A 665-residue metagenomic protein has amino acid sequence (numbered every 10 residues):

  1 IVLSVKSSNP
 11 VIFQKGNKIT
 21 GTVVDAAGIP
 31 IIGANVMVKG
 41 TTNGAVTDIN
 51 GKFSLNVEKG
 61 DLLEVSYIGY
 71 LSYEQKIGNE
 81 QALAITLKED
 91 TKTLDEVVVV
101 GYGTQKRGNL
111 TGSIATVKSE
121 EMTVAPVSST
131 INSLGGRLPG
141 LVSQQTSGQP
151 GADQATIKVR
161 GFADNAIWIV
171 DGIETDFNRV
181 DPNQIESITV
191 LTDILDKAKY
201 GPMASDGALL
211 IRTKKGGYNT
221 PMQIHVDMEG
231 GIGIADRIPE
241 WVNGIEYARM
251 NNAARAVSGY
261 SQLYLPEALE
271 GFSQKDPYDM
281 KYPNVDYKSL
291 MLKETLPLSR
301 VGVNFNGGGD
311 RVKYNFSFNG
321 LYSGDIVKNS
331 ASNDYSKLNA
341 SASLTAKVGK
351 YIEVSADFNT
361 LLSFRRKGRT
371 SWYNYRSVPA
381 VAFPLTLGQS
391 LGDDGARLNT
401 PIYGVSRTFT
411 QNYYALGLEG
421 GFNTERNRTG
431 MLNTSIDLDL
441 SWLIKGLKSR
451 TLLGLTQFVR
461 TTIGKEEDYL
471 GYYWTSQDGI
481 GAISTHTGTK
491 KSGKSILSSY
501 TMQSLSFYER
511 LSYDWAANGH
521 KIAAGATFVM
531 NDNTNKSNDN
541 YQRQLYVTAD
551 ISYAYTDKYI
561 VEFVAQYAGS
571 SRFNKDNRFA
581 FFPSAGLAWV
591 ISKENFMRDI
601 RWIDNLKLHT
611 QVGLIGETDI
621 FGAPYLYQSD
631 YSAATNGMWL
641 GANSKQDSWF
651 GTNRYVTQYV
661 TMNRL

Functional and structural regions predicted by a protein language model:
I1-A340, E353-S355: Short, small/polar-rich motifs associated with maturation and membrane association, primarily at protein termini
S8-P10, R237-E240, G368-T370, G464 (+1 more regions): Short aromatic-enriched loop/helix-cap "lid" or pocket-rim segments at secondary-structure transitions that line
M122, D164-N165, S343-I352, D357-L362 (+4 more regions): Extracellular/periplasmic, surface-exposed regions of secreted and cell-surface proteins
P126, T130, T156-K158, A198 (+3 more regions): Localized chelating/binding microdomains that coordinate divalent metal ions or stabilize phosphate-bearing
E229-G233, R366, T610: Short, solvent-exposed aromatic-acidic interface loops
Q262-V285, R300, Y375-Y413: Acidic, glycine-rich flexible loop segments
R365-S377: Low-complexity intrinsically disordered tracts that form flexible linkers/tails across taxa
G471-Y473: Active-site-proximal polar cores
